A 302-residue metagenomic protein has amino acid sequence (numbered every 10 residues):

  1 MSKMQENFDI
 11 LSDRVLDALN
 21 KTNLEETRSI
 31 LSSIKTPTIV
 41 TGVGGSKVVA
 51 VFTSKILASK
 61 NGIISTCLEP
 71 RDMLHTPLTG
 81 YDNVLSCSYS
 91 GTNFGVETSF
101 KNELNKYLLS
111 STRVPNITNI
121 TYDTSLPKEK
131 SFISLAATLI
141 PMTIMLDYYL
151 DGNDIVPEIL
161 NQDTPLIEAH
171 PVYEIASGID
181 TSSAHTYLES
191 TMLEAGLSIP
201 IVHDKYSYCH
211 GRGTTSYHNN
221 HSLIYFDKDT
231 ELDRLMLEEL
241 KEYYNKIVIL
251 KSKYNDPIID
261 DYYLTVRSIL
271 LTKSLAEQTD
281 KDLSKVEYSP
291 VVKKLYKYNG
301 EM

Functional and structural regions predicted by a protein language model:
M1-N23, F132-A136, M302: Cofactor-/ligand-binding subdomain signature composed of acidic, glycine-rich, tryptophan-containing flexible loops
S2-F8, E239-M302: Phosphate-moiety recognition in structured ligand-binding domains
L11-A18, I56, K60, M145-I155 (+3 more regions): Change "in soluble alpha/beta enzymes" to "in soluble alpha/beta proteins
I30-D82, I167-Y217: Anionic-ligand anchoring segments at beta-strand to alpha-helix junctions in alpha/beta enzyme folds, i.e., glycine
K35-L160, I224-Y254: Glycine-rich phosphate-binding loops that contact phosphosugars or nucleotide phosphates
I140-A169, K285-M302: Internal, active-site/partner-interface "lid" segment
I140-Y148, S190-E194, D261-E277: Short, hydrophobic/amphipathic alpha-helical patches that form generic packing surfaces within helical domains
H185-D260: Internal helical hairpin/lid segments
